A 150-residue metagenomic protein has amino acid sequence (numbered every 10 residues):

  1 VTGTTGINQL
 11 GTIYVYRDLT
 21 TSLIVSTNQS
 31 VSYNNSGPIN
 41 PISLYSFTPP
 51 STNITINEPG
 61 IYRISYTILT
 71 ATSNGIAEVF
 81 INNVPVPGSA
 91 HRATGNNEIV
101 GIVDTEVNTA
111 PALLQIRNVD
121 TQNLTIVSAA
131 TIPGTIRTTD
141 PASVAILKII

Functional and structural regions predicted by a protein language model:
T4-I150: Extracellular jelly-roll beta-sandwich "head" domains, especially the C-terminal globular C1q domain
